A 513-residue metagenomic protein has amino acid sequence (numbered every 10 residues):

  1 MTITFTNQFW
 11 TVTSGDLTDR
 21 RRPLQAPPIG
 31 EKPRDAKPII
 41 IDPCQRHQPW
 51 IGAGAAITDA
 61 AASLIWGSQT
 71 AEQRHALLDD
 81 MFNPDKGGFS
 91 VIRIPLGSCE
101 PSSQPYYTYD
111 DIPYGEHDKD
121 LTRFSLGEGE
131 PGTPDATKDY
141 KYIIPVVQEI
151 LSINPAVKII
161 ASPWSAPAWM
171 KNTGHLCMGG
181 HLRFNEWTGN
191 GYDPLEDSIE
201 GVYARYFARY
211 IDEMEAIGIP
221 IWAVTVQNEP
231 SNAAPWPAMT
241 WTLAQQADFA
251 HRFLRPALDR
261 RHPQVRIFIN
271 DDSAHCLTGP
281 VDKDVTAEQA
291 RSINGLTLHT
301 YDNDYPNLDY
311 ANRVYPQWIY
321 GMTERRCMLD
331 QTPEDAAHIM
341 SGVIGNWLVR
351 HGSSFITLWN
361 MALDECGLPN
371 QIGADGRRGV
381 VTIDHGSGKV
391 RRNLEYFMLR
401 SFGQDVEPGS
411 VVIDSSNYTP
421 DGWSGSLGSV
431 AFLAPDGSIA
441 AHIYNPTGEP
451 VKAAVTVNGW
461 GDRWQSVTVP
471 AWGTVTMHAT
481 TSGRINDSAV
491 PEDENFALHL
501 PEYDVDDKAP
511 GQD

Functional and structural regions predicted by a protein language model:
M1-K37, A161, A204-A223, P230-D506: Substrate-binding and catalytic surfaces of secreted/luminal carbohydrate-active proteins
T18-I221: N-terminal catalytic cores of secreted or lumenal carbohydrate-active enzymes
K508-Q512: D/E-rich low-complexity acidic segments and tails
